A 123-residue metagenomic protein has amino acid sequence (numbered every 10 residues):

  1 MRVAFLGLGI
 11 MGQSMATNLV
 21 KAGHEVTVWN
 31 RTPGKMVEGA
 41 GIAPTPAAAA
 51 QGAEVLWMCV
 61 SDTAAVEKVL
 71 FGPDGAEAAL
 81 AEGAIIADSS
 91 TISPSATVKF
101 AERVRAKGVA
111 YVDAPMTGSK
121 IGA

Functional and structural regions predicted by a protein language model:
M1-M58, K120-G122: NAD(P)+-binding Rossmann beta1-loop-alpha1 motif at the extreme N-terminus of oxidoreductases
A43-Q51, V55-L56, T63-A123: Rossmann-like NAD(P)(H) cofactor-binding subdomain of soluble oxidoreductases
